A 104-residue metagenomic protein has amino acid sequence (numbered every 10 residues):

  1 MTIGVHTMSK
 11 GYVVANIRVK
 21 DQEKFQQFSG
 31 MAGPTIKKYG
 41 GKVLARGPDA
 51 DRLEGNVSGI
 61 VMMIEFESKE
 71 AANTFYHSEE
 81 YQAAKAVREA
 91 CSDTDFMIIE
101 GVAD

Functional and structural regions predicted by a protein language model:
M1-I60, F66-H77, E100-D104: Short S/T/G/P-rich N-terminal loop/turn motif that feeds into the first structured element of a domain
A72-I98: C-terminal structural segments of small proteins and small subunits
